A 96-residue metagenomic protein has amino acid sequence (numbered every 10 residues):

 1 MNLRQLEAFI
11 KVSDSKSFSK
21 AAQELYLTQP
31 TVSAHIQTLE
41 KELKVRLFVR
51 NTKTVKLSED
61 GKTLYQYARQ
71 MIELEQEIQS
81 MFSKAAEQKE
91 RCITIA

Functional and structural regions predicted by a protein language model:
V12-Y26: Short helix-boundary/capping micro-motifs
S17-F18, I36, R50: Helix-turn-helix DNA-binding elements, focusing on the entry/boundary residues of the two helices that contact DNA
Q23-E24, K41, K62: Alpha-helical residues within the helix-turn-helix
E40-L57, Q79: A short LG(V/I)-centered, amphipathic sequence patch enriched for acidic residue(s) preceding the LG motif
E42-L43, L64-A86: Alpha-helical linker/hinge and terminal dimerization helices associated with HTH transcriptional regulators
K84-A96: Interdomain hinge and pocket-entrance segments immediately C-terminal to HTH DNA-binding domains
